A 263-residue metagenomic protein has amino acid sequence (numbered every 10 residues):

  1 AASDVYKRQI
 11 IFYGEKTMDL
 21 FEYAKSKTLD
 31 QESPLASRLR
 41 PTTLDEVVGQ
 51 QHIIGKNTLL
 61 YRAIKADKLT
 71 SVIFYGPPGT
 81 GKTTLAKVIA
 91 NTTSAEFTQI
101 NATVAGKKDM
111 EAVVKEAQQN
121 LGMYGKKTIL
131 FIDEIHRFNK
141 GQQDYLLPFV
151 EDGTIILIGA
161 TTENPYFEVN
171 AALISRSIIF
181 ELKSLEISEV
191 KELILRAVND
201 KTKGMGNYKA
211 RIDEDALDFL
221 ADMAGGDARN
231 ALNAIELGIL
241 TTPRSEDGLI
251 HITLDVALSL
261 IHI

Functional and structural regions predicted by a protein language model:
A1-Y6, I263: Short, small-residue-biased leader/transition segments that mark boundaries at the very start of proteins
L20-S26, I64-Q99, L147: Walker A/P-loop
D30-S71: Pre-Walker A (pre-P-loop) alpha-helix and adjacent loop at the N terminus of AAA/AAA+ ATPase modules, a conserved
T98-T128: Short glycine-rich substrate-engagement loop in P-loop NTPases that contacts/grips substrate
I179-K191: Conserved AAA+ ATPase "SRH/arginine-finger" region at the nucleotide-binding site
N207-M223: Short conserved motifs of the RecA-like P-loop NTPase core
D218-D222, R229-P243: C-terminal helical "lid" of AAA+/P-loop NTPase domains
T242-I261: Conserved C-terminal helix/linker of AAA+ ATPases
